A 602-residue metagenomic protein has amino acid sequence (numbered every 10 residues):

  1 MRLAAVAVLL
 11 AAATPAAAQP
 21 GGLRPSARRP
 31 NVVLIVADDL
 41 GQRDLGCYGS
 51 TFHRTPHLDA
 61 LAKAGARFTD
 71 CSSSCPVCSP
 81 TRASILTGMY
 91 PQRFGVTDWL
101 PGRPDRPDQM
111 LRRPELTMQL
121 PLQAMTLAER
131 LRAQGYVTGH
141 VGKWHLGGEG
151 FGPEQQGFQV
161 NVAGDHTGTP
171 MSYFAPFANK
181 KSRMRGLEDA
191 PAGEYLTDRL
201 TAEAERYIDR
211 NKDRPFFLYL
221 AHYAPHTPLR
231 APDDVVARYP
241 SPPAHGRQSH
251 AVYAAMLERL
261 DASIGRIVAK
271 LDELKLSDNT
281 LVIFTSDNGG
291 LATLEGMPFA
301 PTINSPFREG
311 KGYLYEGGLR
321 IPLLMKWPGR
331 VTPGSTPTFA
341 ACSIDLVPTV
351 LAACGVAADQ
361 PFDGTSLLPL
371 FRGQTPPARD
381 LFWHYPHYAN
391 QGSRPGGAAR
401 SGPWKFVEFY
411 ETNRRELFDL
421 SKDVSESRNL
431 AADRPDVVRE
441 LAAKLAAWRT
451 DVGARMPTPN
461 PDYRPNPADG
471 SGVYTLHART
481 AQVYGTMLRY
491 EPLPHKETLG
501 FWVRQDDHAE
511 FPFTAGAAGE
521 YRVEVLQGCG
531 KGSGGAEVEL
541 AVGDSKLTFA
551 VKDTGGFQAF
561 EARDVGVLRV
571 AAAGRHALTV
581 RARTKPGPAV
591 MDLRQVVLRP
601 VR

Functional and structural regions predicted by a protein language model:
P20-A66, R428-D436: Active-site-proximal N-terminal segment of extracellular/periplasmic enzymes that hydrolyze or transfer
A27-R28, S50-T55, S72-V77, L100 (+9 more regions): A short beta-strand-to-alpha-helix junction
V32, D38, L131, K143 (+5 more regions): A short aromatic-rich beta-strand->coil structural motif
T51-A83, G88-R93, V137-G139, Q159-D165: Short, structured active-site-proximal loop/turn typified by the sulfatase FGly-forming signature C/S-X-P-X-R
H53, P153-G157, P228-D234, A269-R330 (+2 more regions): Histidine-centered active-site microenvironments of extracellular/periplasmic hydrolases and transferases
V96-V137, W144-L218, H222-D233, P240-G246 (+2 more regions): Formylglycine-dependent
V160, G290-L314, V331-S335, F339 (+2 more regions): C-terminal cap/loop subdomain of S1 sulfatases and analogous C-terminal strand-loop tails that border
S425, V438, A442-K444, W448-R602: Extracytoplasmic
